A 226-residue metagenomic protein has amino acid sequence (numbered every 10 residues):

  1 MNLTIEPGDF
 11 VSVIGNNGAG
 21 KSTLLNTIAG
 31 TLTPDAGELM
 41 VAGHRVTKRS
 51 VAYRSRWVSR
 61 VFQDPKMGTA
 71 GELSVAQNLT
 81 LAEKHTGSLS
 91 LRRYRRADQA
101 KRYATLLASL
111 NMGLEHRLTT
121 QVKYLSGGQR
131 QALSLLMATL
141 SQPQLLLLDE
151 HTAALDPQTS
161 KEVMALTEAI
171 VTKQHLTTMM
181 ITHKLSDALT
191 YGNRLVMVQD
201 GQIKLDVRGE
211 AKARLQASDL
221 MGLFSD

Functional and structural regions predicted by a protein language model:
I14-N16: The feature captures the beta-strand-to-loop junction immediately N-terminal to the Walker
A29: Helix-to-loop junction immediately C-terminal to a conserved catalytic motif
G37-R45, L205-V207: Conserved ABC transporter NBD signature motif
R45-S59, M67, L89-R92, R96 (+1 more regions): ABC ATPase NBD coupling module
L73-H85: Q-loop/switch helix immediately C-terminal to the Walker
A138-T139: ABC ATPase C-loop
T182-H183: H-loop/switch region of ABC-family ATPase nucleotide-binding domains
Q202-S225: Conserved beta-strand-loop-alpha-helix hinge in the C-terminal portion of ABC ATPase nucleotide-binding domains
